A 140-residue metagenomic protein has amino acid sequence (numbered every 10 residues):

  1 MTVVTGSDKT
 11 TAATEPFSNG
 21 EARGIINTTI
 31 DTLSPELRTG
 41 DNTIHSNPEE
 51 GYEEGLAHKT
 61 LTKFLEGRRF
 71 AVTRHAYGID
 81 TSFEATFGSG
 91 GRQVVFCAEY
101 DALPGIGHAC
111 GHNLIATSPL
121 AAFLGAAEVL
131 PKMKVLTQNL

Functional and structural regions predicted by a protein language model:
T2-T137: Acidic/His- and Gly-rich active-site-bordering loop/insert found across diverse amide/peptide-bond hydrolases
L140: Active-site rim/loop-helix segments in enzyme catalytic domains that contact anionic ligands
